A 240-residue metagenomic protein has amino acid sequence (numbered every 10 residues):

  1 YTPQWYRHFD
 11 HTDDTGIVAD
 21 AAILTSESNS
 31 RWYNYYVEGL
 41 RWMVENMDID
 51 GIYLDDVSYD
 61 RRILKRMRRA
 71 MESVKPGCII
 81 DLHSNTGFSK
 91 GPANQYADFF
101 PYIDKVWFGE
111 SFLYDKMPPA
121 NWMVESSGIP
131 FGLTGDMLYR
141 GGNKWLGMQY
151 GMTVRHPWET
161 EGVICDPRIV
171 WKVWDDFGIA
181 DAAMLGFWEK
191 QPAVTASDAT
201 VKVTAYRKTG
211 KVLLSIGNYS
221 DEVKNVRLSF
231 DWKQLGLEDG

Functional and structural regions predicted by a protein language model:
Y1-M47: Active-site-adjacent "subsite" loops/lids of carbohydrate-active enzymes
G16, D20, G51, D198-T200 (+1 more regions): Generic preference for well-ordered secondary structure
S28-I79, N85: Active-site and adjacent substrate-binding regions of carbohydrate-active enzymes
K65-D239: Active-site-proximal substrate-binding groove within the catalytic cores of carbohydrate-active enzymes
